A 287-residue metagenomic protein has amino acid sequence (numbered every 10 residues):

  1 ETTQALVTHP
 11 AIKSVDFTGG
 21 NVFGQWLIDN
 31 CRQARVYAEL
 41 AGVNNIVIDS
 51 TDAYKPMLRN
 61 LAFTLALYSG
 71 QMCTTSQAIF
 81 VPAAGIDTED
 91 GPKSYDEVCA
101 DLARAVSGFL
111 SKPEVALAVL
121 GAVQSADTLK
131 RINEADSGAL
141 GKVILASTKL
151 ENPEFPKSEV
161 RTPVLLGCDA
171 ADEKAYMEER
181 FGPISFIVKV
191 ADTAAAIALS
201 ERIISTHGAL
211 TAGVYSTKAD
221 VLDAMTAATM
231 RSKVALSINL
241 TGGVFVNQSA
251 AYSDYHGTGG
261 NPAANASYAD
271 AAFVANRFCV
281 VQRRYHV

Functional and structural regions predicted by a protein language model:
E1-F63: Rossmann-like NAD(P) dinucleotide-binding subdomain of oxidoreductase/dehydrogenase enzymes
H9, L40-G42, C73, E178-P183 (+1 more regions): Short glycine-enriched loop/turn motifs at secondary-structure junctions
V15, P82, P183: Residue-level signal for inorganic ion chemistry
T18, P82-A84, C168, V190-A191 (+1 more regions): Structural motif
I28, A34, D52-F80, D87 (+3 more regions): C-terminal segments
I46-T51, I79-A83, L166-G167, I187-V190: Short beta-strand-to-turn element immediately C-terminal to the catalytic PLP-Schiff-base lysine in fold type I
S69, E173-E178, A198-S205: Short, flexible, solvent-exposed loop/turn segments with mixed acidic/basic and small polar residues
S158-K174, R180, I184: Non-catalytic terminal/interface segments that mediate subunit docking, oligomerization, and allosteric communication
